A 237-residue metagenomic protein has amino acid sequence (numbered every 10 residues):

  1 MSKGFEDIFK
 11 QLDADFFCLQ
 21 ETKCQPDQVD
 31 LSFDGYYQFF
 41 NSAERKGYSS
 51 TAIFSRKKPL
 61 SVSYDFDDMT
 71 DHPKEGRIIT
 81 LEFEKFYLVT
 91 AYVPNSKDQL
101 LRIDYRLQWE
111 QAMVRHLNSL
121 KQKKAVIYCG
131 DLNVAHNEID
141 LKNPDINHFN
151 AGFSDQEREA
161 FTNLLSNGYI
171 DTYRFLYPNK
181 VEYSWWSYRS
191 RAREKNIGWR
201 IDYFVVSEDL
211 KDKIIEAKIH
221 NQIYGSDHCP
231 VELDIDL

Functional and structural regions predicted by a protein language model:
M1-Q11: Short, acidic/polar
D13-F16, Y37, W109-I197, I201: Metal-dependent phosphoesterases centered on the DNase I-like endonuclease/exonuclease/phosphatase
T22, L132, C229: Active-site metal-binding loops of divalent metal-dependent hydrolases
T22-K23, Q28-S96: Structured beta-strand-rich core segments of catalytic domains in phosphoester-bond hydrolases
K46-V62, R191-D212: Conserved beta strand-loop-helix elements of the APE1-like EEP
R56, L81-E84, S207-E208, L233-L237: Active-site beta-strand termini and strand-to-loop segments that position acidic
D67-M69, P94-E110, I146-F149: Surface-exposed cleft-lining segments at the edges of enzyme active sites
K218-L237: Surface polyanion/phosphate-binding segment centered on an Asp-His-Pro turn
